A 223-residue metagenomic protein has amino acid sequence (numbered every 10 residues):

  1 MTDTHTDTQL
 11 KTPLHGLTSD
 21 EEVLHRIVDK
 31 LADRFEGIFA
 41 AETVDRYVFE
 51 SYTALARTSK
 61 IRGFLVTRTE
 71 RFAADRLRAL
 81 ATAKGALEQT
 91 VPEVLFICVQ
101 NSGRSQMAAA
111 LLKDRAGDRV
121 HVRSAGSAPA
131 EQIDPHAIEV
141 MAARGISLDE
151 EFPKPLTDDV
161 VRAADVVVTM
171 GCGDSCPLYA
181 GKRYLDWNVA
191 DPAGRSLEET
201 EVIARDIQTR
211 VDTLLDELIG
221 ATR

Functional and structural regions predicted by a protein language model:
M1-L14, H25-R26, K30, R34 (+3 more regions): Basic, alpha-helical nucleic-acid-binding regions used in initiation and control of genome expression
P13-L17, C176-R223: Phosphate-binding/catalytic loops
A41-F49: Short, well-structured alpha-helical segments
Y52-K84, T90: Short, charged early-sequence alpha-helical segments and their helix-coil boundaries
A79-T157: Conserved active-site segments centered on acidic
S102, C172-S175: Short glycine-rich anion-binding loops that position phosphate/pyrophosphate groups of nucleotides and phosphorylated
V161-R162: A short, aliphatic-rich alpha-helical micro-motif
V167-V168: Hydrophobic beta-strand scaffold positions of dinucleotide-using enzymes
